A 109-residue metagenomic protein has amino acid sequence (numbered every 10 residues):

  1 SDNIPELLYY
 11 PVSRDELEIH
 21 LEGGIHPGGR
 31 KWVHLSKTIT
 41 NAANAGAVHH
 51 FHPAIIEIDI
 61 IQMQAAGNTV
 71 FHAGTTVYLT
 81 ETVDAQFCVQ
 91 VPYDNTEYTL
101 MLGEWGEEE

Functional and structural regions predicted by a protein language model:
S1-E109: Conserved NAD+-utilizing ADP-ribose enzyme module
